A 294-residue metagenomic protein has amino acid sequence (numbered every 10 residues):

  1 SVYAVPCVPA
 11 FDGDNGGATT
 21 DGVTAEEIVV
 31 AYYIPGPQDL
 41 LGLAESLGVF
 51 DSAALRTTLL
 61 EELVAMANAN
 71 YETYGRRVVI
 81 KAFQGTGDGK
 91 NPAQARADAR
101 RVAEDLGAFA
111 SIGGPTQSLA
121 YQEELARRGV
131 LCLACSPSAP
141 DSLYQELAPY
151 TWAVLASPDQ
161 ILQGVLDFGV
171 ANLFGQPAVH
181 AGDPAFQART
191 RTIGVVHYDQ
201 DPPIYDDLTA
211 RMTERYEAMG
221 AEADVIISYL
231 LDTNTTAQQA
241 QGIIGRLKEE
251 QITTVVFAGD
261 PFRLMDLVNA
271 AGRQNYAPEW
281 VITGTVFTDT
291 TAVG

Functional and structural regions predicted by a protein language model:
S1-R101: N-terminal extracellular/periplasmic Venus flytrap/periplasmic-binding protein-like
A18-T19, G42-A54, A82-G89, A148-A156 (+4 more regions): Second-shell loop/turn segments in exported
P35-G36, E61-T73, R100-A108, T116 (+5 more regions): Sec-exported extracytoplasmic/periplasmic mature domains
L55-T58, A69-L147, V154-L155, L230-Q238 (+1 more regions): Beta-alpha junction/loop-to-helix N-cap segments that form part of ligand/metal-binding clefts
T73-Q84, G220-L230, Q251-I252, Y276-A277: A local structural motif
A108-I226, E279-G294: Extracytoplasmic ligand/sensor domains, especially the bilobed periplasmic-binding protein
T116-R127, D206, Q239, I243 (+1 more regions): Hydrophobic alpha-helical
